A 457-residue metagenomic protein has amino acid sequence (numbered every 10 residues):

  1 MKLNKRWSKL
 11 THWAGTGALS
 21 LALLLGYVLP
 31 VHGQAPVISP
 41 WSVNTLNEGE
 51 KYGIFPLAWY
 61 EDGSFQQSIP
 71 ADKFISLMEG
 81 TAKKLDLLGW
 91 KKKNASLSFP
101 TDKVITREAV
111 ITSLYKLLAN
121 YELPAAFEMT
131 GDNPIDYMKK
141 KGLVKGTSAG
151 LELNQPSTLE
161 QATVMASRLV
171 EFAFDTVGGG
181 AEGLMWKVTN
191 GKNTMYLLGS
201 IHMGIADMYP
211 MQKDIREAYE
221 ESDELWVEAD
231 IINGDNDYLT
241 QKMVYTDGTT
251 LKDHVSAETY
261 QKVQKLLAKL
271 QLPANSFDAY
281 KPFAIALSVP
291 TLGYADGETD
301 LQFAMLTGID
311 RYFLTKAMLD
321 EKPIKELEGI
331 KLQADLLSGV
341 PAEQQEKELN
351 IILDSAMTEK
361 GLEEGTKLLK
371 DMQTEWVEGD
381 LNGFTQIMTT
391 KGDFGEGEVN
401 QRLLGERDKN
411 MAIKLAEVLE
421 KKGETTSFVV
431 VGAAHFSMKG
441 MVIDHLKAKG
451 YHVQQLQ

Functional and structural regions predicted by a protein language model:
M1-G15: Bacterial Sec-dependent N-terminal signal peptides
K2-K5, L21-G180: N-terminal propeptides
I38-S42, Q67-A71, K103-R107, E128-G131 (+11 more regions): Solvent-exposed, acidic/flexible segments
V43-L46, A71, I75-E79, R107 (+14 more regions): Extracytoplasmic/secreted envelope proteins and their assembly/folding machinery, especially bacterial periplasmic
K51-I54, E79-L87, Y115-L123, K139-L143 (+11 more regions): Sec-exported extracytoplasmic/periplasmic mature domains
T176-M195: N- or domain-start disorder-to-order transition segments that initiate the globular core
T189-V399: Structured, acidic catalytic/metal-binding patches in enzyme active sites
G397-Q457: A cross-kingdom marker for long, charged
